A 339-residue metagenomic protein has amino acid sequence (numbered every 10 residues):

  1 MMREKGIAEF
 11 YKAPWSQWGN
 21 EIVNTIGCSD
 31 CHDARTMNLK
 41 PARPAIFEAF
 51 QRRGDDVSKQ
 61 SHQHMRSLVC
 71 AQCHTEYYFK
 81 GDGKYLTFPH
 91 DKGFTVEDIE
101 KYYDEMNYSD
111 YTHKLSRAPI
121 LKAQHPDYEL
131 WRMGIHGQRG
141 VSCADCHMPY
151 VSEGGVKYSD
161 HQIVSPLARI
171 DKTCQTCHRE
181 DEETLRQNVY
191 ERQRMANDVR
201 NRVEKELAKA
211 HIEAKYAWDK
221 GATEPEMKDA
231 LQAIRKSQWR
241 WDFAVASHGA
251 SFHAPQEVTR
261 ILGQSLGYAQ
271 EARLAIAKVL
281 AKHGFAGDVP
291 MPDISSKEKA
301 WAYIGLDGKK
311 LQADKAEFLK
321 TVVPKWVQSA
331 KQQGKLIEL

Functional and structural regions predicted by a protein language model:
M2-D145, P149-W326, A330-K331: Primarily the internal scaffold of c-type cytochrome electron-transfer domains, especially repeated/multiheme c-type
S329-L339: Extended, compositionally biased alpha-helical segments that mediate assembly or anchoring
